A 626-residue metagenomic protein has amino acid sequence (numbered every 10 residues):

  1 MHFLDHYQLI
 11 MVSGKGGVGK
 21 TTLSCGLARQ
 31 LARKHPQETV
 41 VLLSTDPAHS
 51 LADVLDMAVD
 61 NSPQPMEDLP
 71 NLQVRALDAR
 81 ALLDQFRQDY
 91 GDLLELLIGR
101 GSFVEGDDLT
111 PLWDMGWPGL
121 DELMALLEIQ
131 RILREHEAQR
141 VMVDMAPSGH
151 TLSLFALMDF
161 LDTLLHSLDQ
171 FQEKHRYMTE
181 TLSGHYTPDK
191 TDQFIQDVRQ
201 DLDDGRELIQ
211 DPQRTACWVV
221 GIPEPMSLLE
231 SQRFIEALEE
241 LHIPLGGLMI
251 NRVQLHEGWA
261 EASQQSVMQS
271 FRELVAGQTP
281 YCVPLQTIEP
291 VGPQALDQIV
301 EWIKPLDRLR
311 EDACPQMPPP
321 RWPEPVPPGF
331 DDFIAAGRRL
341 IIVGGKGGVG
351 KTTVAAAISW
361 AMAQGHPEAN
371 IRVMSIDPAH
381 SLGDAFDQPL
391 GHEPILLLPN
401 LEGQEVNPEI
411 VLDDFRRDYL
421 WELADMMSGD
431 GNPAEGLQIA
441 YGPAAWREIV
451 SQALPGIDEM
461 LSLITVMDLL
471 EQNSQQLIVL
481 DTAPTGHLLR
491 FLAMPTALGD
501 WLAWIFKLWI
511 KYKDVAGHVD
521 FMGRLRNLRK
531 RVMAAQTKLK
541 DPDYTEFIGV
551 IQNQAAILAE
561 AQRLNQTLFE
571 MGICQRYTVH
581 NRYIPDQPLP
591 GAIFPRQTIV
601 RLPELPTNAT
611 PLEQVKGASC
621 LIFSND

Functional and structural regions predicted by a protein language model:
H2-L4, A58, L202-R338, P389 (+2 more regions): C-terminal lobe/tail of nucleotide-utilizing enzymes
Y7, Q37, E137-A138, R214 (+5 more regions): Short, high-confidence coil segments that cap the C-terminus of an alpha-helix and link into the following beta-strand
S13-L77, M145-L161, G348-D414, T482-T485 (+1 more regions): Walker A/P-loop NTP-binding active-site region of P-loop NTPases, recognizing the glycine-rich GxxxxGKT/S
L42, R140, G247, V373 (+3 more regions): Hydrophobic "anchor" residues on beta-strands that sit immediately upstream of conserved functional sites
P47-S50, A79-L83, P147-H150, M158 (+11 more regions): Conserved nucleotide-binding/hydrolysis micro-motifs of P-loop NTPases
H49-G116, L120, H380-A444: P-loop NTPase motor core
L94-V220, E224, E230-R233, M427-I548 (+1 more regions): Phosphate/Mg2+-binding loops and adjacent switch elements in nucleotide/diphosphate-handling enzyme cores
